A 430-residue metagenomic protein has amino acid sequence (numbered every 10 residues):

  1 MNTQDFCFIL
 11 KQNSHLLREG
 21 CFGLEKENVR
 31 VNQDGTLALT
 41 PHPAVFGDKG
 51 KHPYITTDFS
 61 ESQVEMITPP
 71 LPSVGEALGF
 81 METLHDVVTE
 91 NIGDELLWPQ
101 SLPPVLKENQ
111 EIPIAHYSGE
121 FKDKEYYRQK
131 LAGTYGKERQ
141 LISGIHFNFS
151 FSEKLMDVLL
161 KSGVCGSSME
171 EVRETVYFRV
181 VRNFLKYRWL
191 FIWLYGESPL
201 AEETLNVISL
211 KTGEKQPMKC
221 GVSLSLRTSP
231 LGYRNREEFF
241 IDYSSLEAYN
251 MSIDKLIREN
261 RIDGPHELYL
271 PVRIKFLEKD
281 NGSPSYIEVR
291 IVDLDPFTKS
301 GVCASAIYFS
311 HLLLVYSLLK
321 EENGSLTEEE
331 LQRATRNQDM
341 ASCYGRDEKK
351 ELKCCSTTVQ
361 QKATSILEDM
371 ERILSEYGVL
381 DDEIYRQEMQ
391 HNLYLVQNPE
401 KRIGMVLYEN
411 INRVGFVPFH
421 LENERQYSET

Functional and structural regions predicted by a protein language model:
M1-A132, R139-S143, F309-L312: Terminal catalytic/cofactor-binding subdomain
E27, R139-S152, Y286-D293: Histidine-centered divalent-metal-coordination microenvironment in nucleic-acid enzymes
R30-N32, T68-P70, S101-P103, F149-L155 (+3 more regions): Short, flexible loop/turn elements at secondary-structure junctions
L39-H42, L78, E111, L159-L160 (+2 more regions): Short conserved micro-motifs at the rims of enzyme active sites and ligand-binding pockets
G79-I92, L160-G196, G301-L326: Long, well-ordered alpha-helical scaffolding segments within enzyme catalytic domains, especially pronounced
L106, Y117-K137, L141, S150-P284 (+1 more regions): Loop-rich catalytic cores of soluble enzymes, especially ATP-dependent carboxylate-amine ligases and other
D254-C354: Long, well-ordered mid-to-C-terminal structural blocks that present hydrophobic/aromatic surfaces
N323-E328, A334-T430: Cationic, histidine-enriched alpha-helical/coil surfaces that engage anionic ligands
